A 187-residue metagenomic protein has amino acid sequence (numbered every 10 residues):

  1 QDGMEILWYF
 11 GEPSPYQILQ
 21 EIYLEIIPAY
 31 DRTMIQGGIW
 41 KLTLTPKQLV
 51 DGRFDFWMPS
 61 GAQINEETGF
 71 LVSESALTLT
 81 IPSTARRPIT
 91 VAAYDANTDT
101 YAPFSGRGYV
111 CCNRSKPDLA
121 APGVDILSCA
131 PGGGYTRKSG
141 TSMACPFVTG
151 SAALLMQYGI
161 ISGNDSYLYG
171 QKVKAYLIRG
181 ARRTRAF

Functional and structural regions predicted by a protein language model:
Q1, E67-R86, A92-S115, L127-S139 (+2 more regions): Active-site-adjacent substrate-recognition loops and nearby beta-strands within hydrolase catalytic domains
Q1-R53: Noncatalytic accessory or regulatory domains flanking protease catalytic cores in secreted, cell-surface, and selected
D31-I35, K47-A85, A102: Acidic, Ser/Thr/Gly/Pro-rich low-complexity segments that form flexible
I39-T45, T90, D118-A120: Residues within well-ordered beta-strands of beta-sheet-rich folds
Q48-V50, V110, D125: Residues that cap or initiate secondary-structure elements
K116-P117, G150: Residue-level detector of alpha-helical segments with a strong bias toward transmembrane helices and their helix-loop
G123-A186: Hydrolase catalytic cores
